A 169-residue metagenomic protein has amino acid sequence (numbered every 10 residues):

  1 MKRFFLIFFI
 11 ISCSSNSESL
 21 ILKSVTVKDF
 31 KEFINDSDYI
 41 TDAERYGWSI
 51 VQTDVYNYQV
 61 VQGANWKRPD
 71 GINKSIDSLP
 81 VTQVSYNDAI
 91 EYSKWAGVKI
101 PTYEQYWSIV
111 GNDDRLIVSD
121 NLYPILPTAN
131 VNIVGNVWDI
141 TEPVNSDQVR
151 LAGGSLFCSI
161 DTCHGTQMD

Functional and structural regions predicted by a protein language model:
M1-D70, Y86-N87, N145-S146, G154 (+1 more regions): Short, compositionally biased
I50-D54, V60-D169: Functional-site microenvironments in short loops/helix caps that host divalent-cation chemistry
